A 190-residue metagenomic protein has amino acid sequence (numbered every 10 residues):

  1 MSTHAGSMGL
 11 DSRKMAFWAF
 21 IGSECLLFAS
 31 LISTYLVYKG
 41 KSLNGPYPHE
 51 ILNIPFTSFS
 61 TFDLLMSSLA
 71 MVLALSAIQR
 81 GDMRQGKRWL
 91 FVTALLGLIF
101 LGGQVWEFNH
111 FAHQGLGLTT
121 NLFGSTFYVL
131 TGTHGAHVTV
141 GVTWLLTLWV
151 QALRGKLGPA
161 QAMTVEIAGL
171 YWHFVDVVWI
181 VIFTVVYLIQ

Functional and structural regions predicted by a protein language model:
M1-Q190: ...captures the hydrophobic TM-helix bundle architecture rather than a specific catalytic motif, and can also fire on
